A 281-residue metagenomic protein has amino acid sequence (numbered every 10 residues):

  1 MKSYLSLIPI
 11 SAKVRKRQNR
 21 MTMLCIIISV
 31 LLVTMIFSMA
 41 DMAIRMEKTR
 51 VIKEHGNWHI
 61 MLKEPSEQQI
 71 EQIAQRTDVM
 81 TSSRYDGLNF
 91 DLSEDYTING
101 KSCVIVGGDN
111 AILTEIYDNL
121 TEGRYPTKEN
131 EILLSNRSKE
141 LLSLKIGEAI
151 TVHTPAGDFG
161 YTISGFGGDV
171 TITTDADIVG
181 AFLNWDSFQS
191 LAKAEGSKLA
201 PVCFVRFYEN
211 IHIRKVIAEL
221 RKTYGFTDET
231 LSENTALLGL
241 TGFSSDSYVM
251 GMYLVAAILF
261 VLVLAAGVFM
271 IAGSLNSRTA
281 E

Functional and structural regions predicted by a protein language model:
M1-L31, I44: N-terminal Sec/SRP start-transfer signal
I8, A12, M35, M39 (+3 more regions): Juxtamembrane interface helices immediately C-terminal to a transmembrane segment
S11-V14, Y125, Y248-V249: Helix-boundary and loop/linker segments of multi-pass membrane transporters
R20-D41, G251, V255, A265: Hydrophobic alpha-helical transmembrane signal-anchor segments
I26, V30, I178-A181, V261-L264 (+1 more regions): Hydrophobic alpha-helical transmembrane segments of multipass integral membrane proteins
D41-F243: Basic-flanked hydrophobic alpha-helices used for secretion and membrane insertion
N234-E281: Hydrophobic alpha-helical bundles that form the membrane domains of multi-pass transporters
